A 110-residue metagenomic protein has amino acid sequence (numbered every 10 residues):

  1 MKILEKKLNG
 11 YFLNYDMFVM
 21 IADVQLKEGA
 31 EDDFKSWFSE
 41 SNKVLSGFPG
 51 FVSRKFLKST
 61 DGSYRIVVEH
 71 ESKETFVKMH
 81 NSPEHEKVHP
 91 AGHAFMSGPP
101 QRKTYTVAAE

Functional and structural regions predicted by a protein language model:
K2-D16, K55-R65, P90-E110: Glycine-rich beta-strand-turn "strand-cap" elements at beta-sheet edges
F18-Q25, K55-S82: Short, well-ordered beta-strand segments in beta-rich or mixed alpha/beta enzyme and ligand-binding folds
Q25-S36: Short, surface-exposed ligand-recognition loops at beta-strand->loop->(often short) alpha-helix junctions that present
E28-A30, S72-E74, A108: Residues that cap or initiate secondary-structure elements
K35, K78-H80, V107-E110: A beta-strand edge to alpha-helix "cap/lid" segment located at domain peripheries
F38, N42: Short amphipathic alpha-helical/adjacent loop interface patches that line ligand and macromolecule-binding sites
K43-V52, E69-K103: An amphipathic, aromatic/His-enriched active-site/gating alpha helix that lines ligand/cofactor pockets
